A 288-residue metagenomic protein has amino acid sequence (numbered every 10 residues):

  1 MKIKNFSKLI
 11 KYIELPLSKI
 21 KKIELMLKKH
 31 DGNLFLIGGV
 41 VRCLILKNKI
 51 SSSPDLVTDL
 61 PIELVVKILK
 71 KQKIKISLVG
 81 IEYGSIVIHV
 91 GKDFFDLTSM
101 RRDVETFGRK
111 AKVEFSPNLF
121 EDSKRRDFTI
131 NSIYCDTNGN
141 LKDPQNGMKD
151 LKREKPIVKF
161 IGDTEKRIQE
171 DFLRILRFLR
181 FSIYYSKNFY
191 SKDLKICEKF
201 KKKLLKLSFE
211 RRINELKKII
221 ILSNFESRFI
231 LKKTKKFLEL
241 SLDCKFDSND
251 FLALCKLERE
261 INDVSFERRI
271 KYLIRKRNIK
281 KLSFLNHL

Functional and structural regions predicted by a protein language model:
M1-L288: Catalytic cores of the polymerase beta-like nucleotidyltransferase superfamily and closely associated nucleotide
